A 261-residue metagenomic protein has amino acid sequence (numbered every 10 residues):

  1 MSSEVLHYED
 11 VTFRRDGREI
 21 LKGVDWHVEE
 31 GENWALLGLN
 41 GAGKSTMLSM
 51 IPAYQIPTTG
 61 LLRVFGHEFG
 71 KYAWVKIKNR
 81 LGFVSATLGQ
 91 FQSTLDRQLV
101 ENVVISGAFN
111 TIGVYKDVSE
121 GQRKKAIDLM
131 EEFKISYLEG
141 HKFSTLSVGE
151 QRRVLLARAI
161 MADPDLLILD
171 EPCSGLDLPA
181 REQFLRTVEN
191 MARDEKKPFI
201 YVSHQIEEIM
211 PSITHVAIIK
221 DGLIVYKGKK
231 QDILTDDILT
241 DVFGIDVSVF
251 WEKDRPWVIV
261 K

Functional and structural regions predicted by a protein language model:
P52: Helix-to-loop junction immediately C-terminal to a conserved catalytic motif
G60-F69, I77: Conserved ABC transporter NBD signature motif
I105, E120-L138: Conserved ABC ATPase "signature" region
L167-D170: Catalytic Walker B motif of ABC-type/P-loop ATPase nucleotide-binding domains
S203-H204: H-loop/switch region of ABC-family ATPase nucleotide-binding domains
V242-K261: ABC ATPase nucleotide-binding domains
